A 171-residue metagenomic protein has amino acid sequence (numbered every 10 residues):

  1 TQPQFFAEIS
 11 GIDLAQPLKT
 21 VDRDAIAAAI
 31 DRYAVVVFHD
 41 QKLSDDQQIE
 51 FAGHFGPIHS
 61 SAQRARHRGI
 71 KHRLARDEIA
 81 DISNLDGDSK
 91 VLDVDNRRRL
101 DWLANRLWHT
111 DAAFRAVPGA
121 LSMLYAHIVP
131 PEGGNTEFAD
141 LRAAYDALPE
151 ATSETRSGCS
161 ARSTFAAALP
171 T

Functional and structural regions predicted by a protein language model:
T1-V35, H39-T171: Fe(II)/2-oxoglutarate oxygenase catalytic core
